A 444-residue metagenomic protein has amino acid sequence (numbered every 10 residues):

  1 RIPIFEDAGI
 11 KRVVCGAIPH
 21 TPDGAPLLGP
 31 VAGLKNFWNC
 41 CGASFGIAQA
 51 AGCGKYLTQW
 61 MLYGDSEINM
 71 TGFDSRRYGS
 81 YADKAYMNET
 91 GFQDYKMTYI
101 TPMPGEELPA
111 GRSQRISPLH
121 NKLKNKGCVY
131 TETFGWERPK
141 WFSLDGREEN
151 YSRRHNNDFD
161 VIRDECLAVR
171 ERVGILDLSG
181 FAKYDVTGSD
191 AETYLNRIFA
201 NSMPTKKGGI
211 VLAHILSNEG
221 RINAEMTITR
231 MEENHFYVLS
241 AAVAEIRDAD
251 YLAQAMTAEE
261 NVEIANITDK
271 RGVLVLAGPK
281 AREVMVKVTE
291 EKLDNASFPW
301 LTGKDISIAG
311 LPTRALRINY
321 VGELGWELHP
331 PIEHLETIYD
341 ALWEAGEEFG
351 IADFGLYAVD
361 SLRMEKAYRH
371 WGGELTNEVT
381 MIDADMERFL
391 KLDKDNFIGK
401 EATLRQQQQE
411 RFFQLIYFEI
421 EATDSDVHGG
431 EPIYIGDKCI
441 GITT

Functional and structural regions predicted by a protein language model:
R1-R115: C-terminal catalytic lobe of FAD-dependent flavoproteins
I68-N69, F73-T444: Glycine/proline-enriched, intrinsically flexible loops and inter-domain linkers
